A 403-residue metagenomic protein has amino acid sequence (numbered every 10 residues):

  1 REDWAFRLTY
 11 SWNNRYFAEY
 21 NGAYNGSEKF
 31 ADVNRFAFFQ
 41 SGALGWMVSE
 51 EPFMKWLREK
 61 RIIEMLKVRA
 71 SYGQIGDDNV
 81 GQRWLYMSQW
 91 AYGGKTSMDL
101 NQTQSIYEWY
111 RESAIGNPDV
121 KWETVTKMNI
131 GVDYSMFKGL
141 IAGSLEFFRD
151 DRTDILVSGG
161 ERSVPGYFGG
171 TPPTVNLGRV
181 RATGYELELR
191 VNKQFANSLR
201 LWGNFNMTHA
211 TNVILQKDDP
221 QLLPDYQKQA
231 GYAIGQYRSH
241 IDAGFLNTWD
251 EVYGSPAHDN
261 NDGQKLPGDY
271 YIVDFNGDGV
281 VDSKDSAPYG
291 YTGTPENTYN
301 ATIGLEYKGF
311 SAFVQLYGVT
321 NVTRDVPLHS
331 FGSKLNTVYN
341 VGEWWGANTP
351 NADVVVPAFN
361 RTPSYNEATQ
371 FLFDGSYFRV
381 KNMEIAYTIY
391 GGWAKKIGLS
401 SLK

Functional and structural regions predicted by a protein language model:
R1, F17-G26, V48, S105-S113 (+4 more regions): Flexible, solvent-exposed coil segments and beta strand-coil junctions, predominantly the extracellular/periplasmic
R1, R35-S41, L85-Y92, G160-G169 (+2 more regions): Flexible, surface-exposed loop regions and adjacent strand-edge segments of Gram-negative outer-membrane beta-barrel
R1-F30, R35-P52, V125-M128, M136-G143 (+5 more regions): Surface-exposed extracellular loop regions of Gram-negative outer-membrane beta-barrel proteins
A5, I115-K121, S144-F195, Q229-A233 (+3 more regions): Outer membrane beta-barrel strand-and-loop segments of large Gram-negative receptors, especially TonB-dependent
R15, S49-L66, F137-L140, Q194-L201 (+4 more regions): Short loop/turn motifs that connect adjacent beta-strands in outer-membrane beta-barrel proteins
S27, Q264, V319-K403: Extracytoplasmic gating/loop element in the C-terminal half of outer-membrane beta-barrel translocons and assembly
M54-T124, A142-V180: Solvent-exposed loop/turn elements at secondary-structure boundaries
R83, V175, N192-G293: Conserved small-residue
